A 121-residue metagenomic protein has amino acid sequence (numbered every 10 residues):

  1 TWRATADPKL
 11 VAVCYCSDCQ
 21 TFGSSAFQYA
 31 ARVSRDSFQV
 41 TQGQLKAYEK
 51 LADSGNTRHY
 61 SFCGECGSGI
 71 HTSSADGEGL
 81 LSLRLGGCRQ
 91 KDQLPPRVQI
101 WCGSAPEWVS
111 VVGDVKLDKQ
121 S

Functional and structural regions predicted by a protein language model:
T1-S121: A short Gly-Trp-Pro
